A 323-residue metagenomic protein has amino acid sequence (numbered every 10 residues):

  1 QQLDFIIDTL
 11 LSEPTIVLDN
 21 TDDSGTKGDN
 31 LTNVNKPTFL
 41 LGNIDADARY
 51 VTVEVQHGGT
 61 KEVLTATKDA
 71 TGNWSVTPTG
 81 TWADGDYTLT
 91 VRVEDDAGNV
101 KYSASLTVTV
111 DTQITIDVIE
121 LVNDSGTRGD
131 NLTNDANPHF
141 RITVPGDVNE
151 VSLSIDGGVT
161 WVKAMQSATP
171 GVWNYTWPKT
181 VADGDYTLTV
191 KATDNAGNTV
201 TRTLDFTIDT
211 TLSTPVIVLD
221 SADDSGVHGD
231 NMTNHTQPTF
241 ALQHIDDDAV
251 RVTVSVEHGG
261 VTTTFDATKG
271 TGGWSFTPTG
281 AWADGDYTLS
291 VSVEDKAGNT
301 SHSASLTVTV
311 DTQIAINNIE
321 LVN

Functional and structural regions predicted by a protein language model:
Q1-D22, Y102-D124, V200-D220, D295 (+1 more regions): Flexible, low-complexity linkers/stalks enriched in Thr/Pro that connect modular domains
S24-N35, G126-A136, S225-T236: Short, solvent-exposed loop/linker segments at the N-terminal edge of repeated beta-sheet extracellular domains
I44-R49, T143-E150, I245-V250: Short proline/glycine-enriched turn/loop motifs at strand-loop junctions of beta-rich domains
G72-V76, G171-Y175, G272-F276: Short strand-edge motifs at loop-to-beta-strand transitions and within beta-strands of extracellular beta-rich domains
P78-D86, W177-D185, P278-D286: Surface-exposed, short loops/turns at beta-strand junctions within beta-sandwich domains
